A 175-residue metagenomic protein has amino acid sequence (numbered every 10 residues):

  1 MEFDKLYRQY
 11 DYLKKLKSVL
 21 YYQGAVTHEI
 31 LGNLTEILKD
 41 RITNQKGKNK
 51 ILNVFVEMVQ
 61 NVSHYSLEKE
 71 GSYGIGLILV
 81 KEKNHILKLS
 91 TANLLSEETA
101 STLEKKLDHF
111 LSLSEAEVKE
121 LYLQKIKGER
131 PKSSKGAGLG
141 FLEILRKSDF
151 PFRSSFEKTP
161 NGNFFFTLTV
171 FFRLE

Functional and structural regions predicted by a protein language model:
F3-L20, Y65-E175: Conserved beta-strand-loop-beta-strand hairpin that lines the nucleotide-binding pocket of ATP/GTP-utilizing enzymes
S18-G32: STAS-typified acidic loop motif
L34-V56, E129-S134: Conserved short strand/loop->alpha-helix "switch" segment adjacent to the catalytic nucleotide/phosphoryl-transfer site
V54-E57, I75-L77: Short, glycine/charge-rich beta-strand/loop segments that flank catalytic centers and engage negatively charged groups
